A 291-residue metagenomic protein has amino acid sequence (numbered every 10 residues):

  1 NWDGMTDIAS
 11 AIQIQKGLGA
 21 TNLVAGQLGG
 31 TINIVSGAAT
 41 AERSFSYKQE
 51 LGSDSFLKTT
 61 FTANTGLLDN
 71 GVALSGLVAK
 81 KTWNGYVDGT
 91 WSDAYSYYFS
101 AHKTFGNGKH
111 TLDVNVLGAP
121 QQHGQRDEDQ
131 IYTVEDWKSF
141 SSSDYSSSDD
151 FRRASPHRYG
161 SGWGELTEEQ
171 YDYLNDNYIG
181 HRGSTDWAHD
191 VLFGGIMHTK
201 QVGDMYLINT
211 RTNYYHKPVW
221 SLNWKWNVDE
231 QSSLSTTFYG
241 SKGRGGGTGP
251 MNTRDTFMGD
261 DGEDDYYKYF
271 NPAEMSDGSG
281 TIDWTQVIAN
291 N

Functional and structural regions predicted by a protein language model:
N1-K16: Short acidic/polar hinge/loop motifs at secondary-structure boundaries that mediate gating or recognition
A11-Q13, I32-I34, T236: Non-catalytic regulatory/gating segments with a bias toward low-complexity or hydrophobic composition
I14-K16, R43-S46, K81-N84, T199-I208 (+3 more regions): Extracytoplasmic loops and strand-loop junctions of Gram-negative outer membrane beta-barrel proteins
K16, S36-A38: Flexible glycine-/small-residue-rich
V24, G52-S55, G89-D93, G203-D204 (+1 more regions): Short sequence motifs at beta-strands and strand-loop junctions characteristic of Gram-negative outer-membrane
S44, L51-T82, V87-H181, W187 (+1 more regions): Transmembrane beta-barrel wall of Gram-negative outer-membrane proteins
S141-M205, D261-N291: Flexible glycine-rich, low-complexity coil/linker segments exposed to the extracellular/periplasmic environment
K200, D204-G249, N291: Outer-membrane beta-barrel transmembrane strands
